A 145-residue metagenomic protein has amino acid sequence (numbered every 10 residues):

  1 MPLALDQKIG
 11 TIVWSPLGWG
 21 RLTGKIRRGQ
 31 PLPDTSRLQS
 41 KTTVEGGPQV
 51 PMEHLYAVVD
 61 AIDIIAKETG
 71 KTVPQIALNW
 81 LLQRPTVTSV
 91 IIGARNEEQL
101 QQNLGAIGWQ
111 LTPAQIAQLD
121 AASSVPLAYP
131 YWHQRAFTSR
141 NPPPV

Functional and structural regions predicted by a protein language model:
M1-S36, T72, P144: Aromatic-lined glycan-binding groove of carbohydrate-active enzymes
A4, T11-W14, I62, P74-I76 (+2 more regions): Conserved, mostly hydrophobic/aromatic
D6, Q30, D34-E68, Q83-V87 (+2 more regions): Terminal-tail/helix-coil boundary detector
G10-T11, T88-V90: Beta-sheet entry/capping signal
L17, N79, A117: Residue-level "edge-of-site" marker
L17-W19, L82, N96: Active-site-proximal loop/turn and secondary-structure-junction residues that shape catalytic pockets, frequently
Q75-A77, S89-G93: Conserved active-site loop/cleft motifs that coordinate metal ions or position small ligands
